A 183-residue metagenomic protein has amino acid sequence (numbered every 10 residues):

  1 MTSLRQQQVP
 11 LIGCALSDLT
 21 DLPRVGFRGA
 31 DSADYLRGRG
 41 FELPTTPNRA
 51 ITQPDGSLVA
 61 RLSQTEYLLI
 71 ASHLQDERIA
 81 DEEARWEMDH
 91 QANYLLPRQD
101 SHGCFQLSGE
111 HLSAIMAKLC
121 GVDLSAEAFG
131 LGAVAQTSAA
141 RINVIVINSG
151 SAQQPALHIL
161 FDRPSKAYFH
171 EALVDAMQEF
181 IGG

Functional and structural regions predicted by a protein language model:
M1-G183: Basic, glycine/lysine-rich polyanion-binding surfaces/domains
